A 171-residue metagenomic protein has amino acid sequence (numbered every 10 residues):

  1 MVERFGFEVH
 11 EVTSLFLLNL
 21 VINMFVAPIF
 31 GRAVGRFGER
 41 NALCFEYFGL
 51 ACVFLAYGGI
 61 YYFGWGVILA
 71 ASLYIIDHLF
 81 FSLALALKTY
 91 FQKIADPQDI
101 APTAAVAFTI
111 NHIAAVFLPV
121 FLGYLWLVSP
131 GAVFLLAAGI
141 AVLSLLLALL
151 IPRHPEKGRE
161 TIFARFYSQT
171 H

Functional and structural regions predicted by a protein language model:
M1-V12: Short amphipathic helix-loop junctions that connect adjacent transmembrane helices in Major Facilitator Superfamily/SLC
V26-E39, W126: Helix-to-loop junctions at the C-terminal end of transmembrane segments in multipass secondary transporters
R36-F48: Cytoplasmic membrane-interface "Motif A"-like loop-to-helix N-cap segments of 12-TM Major Facilitator Superfamily
G49-F63: C-terminal ends and interior cores of transmembrane alpha-helices in multi-pass membrane transporters/permeases
V67-S82: Hydrophobic core of transmembrane alpha-helices in multi-pass small-molecule transporters, especially MFS/SLC-type
S82-A95: Intracellular juxtamembrane helix-capping segments at the cytosolic ends of symmetry-related transmembrane helices
V116-V133: Transmembrane alpha-helix termini and helix-breaking/packing motifs in multi-pass membrane transporters
P152-H171: Intrinsic disorder in cytosolic terminal tails and internal cytosolic loops of multi-pass membrane transporters
